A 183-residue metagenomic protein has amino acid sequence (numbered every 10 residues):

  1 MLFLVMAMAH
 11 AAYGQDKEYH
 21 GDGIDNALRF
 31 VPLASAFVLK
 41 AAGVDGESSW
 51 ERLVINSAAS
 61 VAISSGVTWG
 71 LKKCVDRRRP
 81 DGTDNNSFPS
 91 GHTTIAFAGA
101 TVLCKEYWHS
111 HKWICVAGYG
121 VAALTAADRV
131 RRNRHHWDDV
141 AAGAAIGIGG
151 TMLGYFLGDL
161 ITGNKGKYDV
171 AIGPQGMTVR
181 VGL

Functional and structural regions predicted by a protein language model:
M1-F30, S65-L183: Replace "edges of transmembrane helices
Q15-D16, A42-G46: Short, hydrophobic transmembrane alpha-helix segments
P32-L39: Hydrophobic core of alpha-helical transmembrane segments in multi-pass integral membrane proteins
F37, V61-I63, V75: Active-site-proximal beta-strand/loop segments in catalytic clefts of secreted hydrolases
D45-I63: Interfacial segments of alpha-helical transmembrane regions
